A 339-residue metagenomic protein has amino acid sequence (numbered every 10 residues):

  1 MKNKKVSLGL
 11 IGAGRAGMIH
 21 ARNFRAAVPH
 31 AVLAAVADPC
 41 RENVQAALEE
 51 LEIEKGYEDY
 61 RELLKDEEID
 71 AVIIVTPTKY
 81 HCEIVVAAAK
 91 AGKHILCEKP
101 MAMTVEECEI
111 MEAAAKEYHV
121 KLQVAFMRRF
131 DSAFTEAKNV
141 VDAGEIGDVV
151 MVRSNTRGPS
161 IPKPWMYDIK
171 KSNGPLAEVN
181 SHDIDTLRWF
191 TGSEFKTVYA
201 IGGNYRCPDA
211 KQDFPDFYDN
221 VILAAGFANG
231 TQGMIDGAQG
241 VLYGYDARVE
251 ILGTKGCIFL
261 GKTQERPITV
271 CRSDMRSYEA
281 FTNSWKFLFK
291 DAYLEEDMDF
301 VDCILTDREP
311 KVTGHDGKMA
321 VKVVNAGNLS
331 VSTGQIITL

Functional and structural regions predicted by a protein language model:
M1-K2, A71-I74, E109, A228 (+2 more regions): C-terminal helix-rich "cap/oligomerization" subdomain common to oxidoreductases
M1-L51: N-terminal Rossmann-like dinucleotide-binding module
K2, A71-T78, C82-R129, G144: Beta-strand-loop-alpha-helix segment that lines the small-molecule cofactor/substrate pocket of alpha/beta enzymes
I19, L242, W285-D297, V312: Active-site loop of classical SDR/Rossmann-like NAD(P)-dependent oxidoreductases, centered on the catalytic Tyr-X3-Lys
I53-Y60: Conserved SAM-binding strand-loop segment of SAM-dependent methyltransferases
R128-P215, G334: Predominantly a Rossmann-like dinucleotide-binding segment in NAD(P)-dependent oxidoreductases
I184-R266, L294-R308: Contiguous beta-strand/loop segments that form the cofactor/metal-binding neighborhood of enzyme cores
